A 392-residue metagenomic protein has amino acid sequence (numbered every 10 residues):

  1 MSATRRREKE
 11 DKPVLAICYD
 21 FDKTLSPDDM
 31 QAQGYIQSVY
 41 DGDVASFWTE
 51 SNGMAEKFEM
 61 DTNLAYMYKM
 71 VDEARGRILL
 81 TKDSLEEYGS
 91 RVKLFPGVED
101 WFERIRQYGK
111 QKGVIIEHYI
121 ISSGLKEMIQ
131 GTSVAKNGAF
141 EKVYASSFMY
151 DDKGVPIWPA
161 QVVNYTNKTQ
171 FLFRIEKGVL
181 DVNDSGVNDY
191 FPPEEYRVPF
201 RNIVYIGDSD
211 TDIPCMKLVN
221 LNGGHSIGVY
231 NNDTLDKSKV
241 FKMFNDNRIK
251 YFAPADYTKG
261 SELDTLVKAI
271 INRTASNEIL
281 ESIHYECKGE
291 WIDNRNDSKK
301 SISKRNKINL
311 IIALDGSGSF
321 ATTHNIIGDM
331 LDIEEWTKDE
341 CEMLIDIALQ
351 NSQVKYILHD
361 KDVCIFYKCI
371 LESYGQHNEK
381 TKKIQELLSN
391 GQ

Functional and structural regions predicted by a protein language model:
M1-K9, V14, S46-T49, I312-D315 (+2 more regions): Long, low-complexity, intrinsically disordered N-terminal extensions of eukaryotic proteins, enriched
S2-D152, M243: Alpha-helical substrate-recognition element adjacent to the catalytic core
M30, D41, M54, F58-D61 (+6 more regions): Low-complexity, intrinsically disordered regions enriched in charged/polar residues
G53, D346-I347: Long, compositionally biased charged/polar accessory segments in the mid-to-C-terminal portions of proteins
P96-Y119, S123-D339, I347, K355-Y356 (+2 more regions): C-terminal cap/substrate-recognition subdomain and adjoining C-terminal extension of metal-dependent phosphatase-like
Q353, V363-Y367: C-terminal accessory/interaction regions of large nucleic acid-associated machines
